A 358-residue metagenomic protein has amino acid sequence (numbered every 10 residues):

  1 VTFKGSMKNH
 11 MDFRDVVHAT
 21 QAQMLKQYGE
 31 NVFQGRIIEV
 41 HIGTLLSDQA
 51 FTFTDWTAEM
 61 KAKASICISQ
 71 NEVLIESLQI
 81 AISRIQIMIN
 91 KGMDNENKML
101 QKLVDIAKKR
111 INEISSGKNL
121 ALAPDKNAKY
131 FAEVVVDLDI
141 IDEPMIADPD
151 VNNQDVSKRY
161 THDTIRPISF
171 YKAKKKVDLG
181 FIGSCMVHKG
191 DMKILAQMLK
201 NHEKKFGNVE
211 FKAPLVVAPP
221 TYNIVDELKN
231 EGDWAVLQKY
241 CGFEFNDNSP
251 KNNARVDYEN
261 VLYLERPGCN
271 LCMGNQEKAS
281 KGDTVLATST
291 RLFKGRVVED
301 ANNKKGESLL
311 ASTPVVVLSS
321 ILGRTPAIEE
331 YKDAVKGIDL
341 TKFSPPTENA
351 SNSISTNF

Functional and structural regions predicted by a protein language model:
V1-F358: Fe-S-dependent hydro-lyases/dehydratases of central metabolism
